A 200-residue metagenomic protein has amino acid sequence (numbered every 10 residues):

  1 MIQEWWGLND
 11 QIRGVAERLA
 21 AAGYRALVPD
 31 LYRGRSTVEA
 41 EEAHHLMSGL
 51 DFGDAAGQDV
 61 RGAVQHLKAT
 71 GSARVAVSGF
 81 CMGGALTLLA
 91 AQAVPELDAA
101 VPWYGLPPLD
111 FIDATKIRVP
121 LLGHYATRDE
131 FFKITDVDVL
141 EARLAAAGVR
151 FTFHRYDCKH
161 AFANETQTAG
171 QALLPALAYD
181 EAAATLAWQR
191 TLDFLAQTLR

Functional and structural regions predicted by a protein language model:
M1-R200: N-terminal cap/leader regions of alpha/beta-hydrolase-fold enzymes, predominantly small-molecule hydrolases
